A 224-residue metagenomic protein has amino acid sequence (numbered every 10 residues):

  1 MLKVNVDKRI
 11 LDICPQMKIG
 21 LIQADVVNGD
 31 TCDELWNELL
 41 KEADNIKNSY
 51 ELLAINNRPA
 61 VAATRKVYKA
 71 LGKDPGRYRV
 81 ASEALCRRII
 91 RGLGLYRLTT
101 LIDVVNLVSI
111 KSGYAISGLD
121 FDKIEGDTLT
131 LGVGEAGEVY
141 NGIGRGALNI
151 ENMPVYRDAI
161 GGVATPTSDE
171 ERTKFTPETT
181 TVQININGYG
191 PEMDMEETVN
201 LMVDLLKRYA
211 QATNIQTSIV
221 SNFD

Functional and structural regions predicted by a protein language model:
M1-D224: Charge-biased, low-complexity intrinsically disordered regions
